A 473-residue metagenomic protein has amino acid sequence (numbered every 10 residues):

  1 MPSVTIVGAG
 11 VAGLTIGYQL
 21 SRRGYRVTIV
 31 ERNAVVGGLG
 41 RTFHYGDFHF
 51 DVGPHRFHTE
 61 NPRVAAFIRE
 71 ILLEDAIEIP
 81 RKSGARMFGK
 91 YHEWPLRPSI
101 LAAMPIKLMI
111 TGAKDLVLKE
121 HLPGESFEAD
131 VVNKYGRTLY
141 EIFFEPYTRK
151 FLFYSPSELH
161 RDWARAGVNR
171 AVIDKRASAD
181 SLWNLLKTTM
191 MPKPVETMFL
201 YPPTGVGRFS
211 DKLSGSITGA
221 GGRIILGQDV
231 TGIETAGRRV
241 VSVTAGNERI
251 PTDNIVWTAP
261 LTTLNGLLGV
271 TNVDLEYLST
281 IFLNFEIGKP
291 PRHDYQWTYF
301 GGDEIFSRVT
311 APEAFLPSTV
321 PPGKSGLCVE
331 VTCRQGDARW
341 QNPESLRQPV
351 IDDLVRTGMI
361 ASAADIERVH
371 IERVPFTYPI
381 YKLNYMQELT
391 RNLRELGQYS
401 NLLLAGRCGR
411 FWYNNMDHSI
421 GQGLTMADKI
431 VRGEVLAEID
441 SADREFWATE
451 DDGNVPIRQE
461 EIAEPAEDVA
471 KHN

Functional and structural regions predicted by a protein language model:
P2-I29: N-terminal Rossmann-like FAD-binding beta1-loop-alpha1 element of flavoenzymes
A12, V35, T262: Conserved Rossmann-like nucleotide-cofactor binding loop
S21-H44: Glycine-rich FAD pyrophosphate-binding loop
R23, Q228-I360, L393, I439-W447 (+1 more regions): Mid-domain catalytic core of redox enzymes that form a hydrophobic substrate pocket/lid adjacent to a catalytic redox
G46-E120: Dinucleotide-binding Rossmann-like beta1-alpha1 core, especially the glycine-rich loop that anchors the ADP
K107, K114-G232: Active-site/ligand-binding neighborhood in enzyme catalytic cores
P349, D353-G397, R444-T449: Flavin (FAD/FMN) cofactor-binding core of flavoprotein oxidoreductases
K382-N473: C-terminal lid/capping helical subdomain adjacent to the catalytic/cofactor pocket in oxidative enzymes
